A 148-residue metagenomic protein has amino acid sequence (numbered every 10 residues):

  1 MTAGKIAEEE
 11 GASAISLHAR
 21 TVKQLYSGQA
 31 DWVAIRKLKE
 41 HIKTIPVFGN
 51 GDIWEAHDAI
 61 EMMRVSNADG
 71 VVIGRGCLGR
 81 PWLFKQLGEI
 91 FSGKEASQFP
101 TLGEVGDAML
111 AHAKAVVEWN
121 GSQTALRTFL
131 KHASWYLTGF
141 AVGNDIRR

Functional and structural regions predicted by a protein language model:
M1-A14, Y26, V33, K37-G49 (+1 more regions): Alpha/beta catalytic cores of nucleotide-metabolism and tRNA/nucleoside-modifying enzymes
L17-S27: Glycine-rich, proline-tolerant flexible connector loops at the mouths of alpha/beta enzymes
